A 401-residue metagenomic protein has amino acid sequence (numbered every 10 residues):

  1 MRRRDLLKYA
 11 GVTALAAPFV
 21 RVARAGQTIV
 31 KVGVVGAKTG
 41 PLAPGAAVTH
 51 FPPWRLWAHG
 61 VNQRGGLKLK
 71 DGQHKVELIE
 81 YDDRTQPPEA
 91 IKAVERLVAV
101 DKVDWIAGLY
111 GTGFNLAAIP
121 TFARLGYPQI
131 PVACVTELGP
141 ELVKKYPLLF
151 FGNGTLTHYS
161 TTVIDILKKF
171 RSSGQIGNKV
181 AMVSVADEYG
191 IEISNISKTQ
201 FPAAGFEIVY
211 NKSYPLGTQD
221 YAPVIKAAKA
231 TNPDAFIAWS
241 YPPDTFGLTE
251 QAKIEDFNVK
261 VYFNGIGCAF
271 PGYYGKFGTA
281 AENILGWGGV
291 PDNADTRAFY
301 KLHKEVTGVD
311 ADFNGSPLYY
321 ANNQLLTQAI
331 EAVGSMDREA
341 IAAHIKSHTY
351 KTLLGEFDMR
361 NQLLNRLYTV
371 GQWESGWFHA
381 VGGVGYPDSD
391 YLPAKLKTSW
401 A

Functional and structural regions predicted by a protein language model:
M1, F19-V35: C-terminal segment of N-terminal export signals and the immediately downstream linker at the start of the mature
D5-A25: N-terminal export signals
G33-W57, D82-P87, Y110-G111, V183-E192 (+1 more regions): Extracytoplasmic "Venus flytrap"
G45-L69, N195-Q200: Short, polar/charged alpha-helical segment
G45-T49, L67-E141, G152, Y214-Y221 (+2 more regions): Beta-alpha junction/loop-to-helix N-cap segments that form part of ligand/metal-binding clefts
P52, V103-N211, K260-G286: Extracytoplasmic ligand/sensor domains, especially the bilobed periplasmic-binding protein
T249-Y320, E331, V384-P387, P393-W400: Extracellular/periplasmic periplasmic-binding protein-like sensory domains
H303-F313, T327-G382: Segments of small-molecule ligand-sensing domains
